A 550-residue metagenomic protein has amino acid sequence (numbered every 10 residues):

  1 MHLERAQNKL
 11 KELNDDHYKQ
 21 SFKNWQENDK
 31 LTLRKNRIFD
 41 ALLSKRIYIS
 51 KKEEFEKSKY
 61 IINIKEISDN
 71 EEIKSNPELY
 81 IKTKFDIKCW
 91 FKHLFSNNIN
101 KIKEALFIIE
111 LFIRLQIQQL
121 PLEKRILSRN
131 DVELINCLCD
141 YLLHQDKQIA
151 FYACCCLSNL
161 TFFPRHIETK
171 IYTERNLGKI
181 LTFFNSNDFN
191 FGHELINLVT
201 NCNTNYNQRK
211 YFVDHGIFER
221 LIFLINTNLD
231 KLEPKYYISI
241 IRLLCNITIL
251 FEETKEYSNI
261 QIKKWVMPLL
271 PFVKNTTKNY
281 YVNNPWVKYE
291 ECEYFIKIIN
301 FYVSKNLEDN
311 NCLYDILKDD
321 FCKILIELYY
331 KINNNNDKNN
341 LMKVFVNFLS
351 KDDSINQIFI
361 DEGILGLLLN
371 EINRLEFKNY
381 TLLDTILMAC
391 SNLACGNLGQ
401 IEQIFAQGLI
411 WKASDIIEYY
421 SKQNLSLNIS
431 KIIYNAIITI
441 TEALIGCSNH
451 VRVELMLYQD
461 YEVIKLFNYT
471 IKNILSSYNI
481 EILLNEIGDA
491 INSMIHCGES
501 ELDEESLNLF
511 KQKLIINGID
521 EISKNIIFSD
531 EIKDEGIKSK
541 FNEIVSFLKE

Functional and structural regions predicted by a protein language model:
M1-F95, K103, F107-I113, D489-N492 (+1 more regions): Intrinsically disordered, low-complexity regulatory regions of large eukaryotic scaffold/signaling proteins
I62-E72, K92, K103-Q119, D140 (+9 more regions): Alpha-helical solenoid repeat architecture
K74-K84, Q118-V132, H166-E174, N190 (+18 more regions): Short, hydrophobic/charged alpha-helical patches characteristic of ARM/HEAT alpha-solenoid repeats and analogous
E78-A105, F112-I149: Internal amphipathic alpha-helical repeat/solenoid segments
C89-F91, C137-C139, K179-L181, R220-I225 (+6 more regions): Buried hydrophobic core positions in alpha-solenoid tandem helical repeats
F95-N100, L143-Q145, N185-N187, T227-L232 (+11 more regions): Short coil turns that connect the paired helices of HEAT/ARM alpha-solenoid repeats
S128-H166, K170-N176: Helix-rich alpha-solenoid scaffolding regions
N190-L313, L317-L325, N335-D337: Solenoidal tandem-repeat scaffolds enriched in leucines and small polar residues
